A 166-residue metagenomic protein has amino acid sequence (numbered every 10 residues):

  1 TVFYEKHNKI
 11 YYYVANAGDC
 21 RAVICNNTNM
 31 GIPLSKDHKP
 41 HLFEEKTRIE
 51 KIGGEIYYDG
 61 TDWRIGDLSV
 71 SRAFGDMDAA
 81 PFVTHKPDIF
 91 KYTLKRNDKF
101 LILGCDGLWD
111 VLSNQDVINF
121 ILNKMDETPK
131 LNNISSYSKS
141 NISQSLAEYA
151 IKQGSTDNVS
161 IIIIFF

Functional and structural regions predicted by a protein language model:
T1-F166: PP2C/PPM-type serine/threonine phosphatase catalytic core, specifically the conserved beta-strand-loop-alpha-helix
